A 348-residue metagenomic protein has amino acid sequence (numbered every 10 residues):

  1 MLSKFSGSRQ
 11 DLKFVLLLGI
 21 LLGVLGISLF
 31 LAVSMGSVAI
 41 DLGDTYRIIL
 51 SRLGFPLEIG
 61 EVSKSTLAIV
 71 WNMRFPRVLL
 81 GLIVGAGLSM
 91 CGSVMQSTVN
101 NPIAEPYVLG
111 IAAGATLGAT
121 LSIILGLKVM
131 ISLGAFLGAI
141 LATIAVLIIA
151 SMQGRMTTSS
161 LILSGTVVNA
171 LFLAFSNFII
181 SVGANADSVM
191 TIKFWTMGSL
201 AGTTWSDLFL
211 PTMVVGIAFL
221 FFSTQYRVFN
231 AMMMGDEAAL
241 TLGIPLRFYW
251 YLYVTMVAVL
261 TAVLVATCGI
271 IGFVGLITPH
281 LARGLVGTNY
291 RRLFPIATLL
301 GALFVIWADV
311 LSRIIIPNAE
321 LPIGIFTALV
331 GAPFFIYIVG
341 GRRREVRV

Functional and structural regions predicted by a protein language model:
M1-V348: Alpha-helical transmembrane segments in inner-membrane proteins
